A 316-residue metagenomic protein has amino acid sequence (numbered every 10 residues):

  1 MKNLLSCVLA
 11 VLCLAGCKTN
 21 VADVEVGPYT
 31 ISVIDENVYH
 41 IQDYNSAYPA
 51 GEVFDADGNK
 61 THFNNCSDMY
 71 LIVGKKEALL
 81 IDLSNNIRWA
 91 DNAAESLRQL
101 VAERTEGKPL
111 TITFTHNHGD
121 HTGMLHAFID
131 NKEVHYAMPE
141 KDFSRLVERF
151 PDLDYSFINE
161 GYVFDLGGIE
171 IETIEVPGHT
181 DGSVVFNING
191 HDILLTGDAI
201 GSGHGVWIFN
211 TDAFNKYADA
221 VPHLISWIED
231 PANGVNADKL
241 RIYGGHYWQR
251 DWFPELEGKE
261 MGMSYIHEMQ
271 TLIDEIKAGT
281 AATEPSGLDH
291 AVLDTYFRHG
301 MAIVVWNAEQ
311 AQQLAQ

Functional and structural regions predicted by a protein language model:
M1-A10: Sec-dependent signal peptide recognition, specifically the positively charged N-region followed immediately by
C13-G16: C-terminal motif of bacterial Sec signal peptides marking the signal peptidase cleavage site
K18-N20: Bacterial signal peptide processing site
S32-E103, F186-D198: Conserved beta-strand hairpin/beta-sheet module of binuclear metal-dependent hydrolase folds, prominently
L71, G161-N189, I193: Core dinuclear metal-dependent hydrolase active-site scaffold
I81-L83, P109-D120, Y136-E140, E175-G178 (+2 more regions): Active-site neighborhood of phospho(di)ester-bond hydrolases with catalytic His/Asp-centered motifs
I87-L166: Active-site HxH/HxHxD metal-binding segment of metal-dependent hydrolases
P222, S226-Q316: Accessory terminal helices/loops
